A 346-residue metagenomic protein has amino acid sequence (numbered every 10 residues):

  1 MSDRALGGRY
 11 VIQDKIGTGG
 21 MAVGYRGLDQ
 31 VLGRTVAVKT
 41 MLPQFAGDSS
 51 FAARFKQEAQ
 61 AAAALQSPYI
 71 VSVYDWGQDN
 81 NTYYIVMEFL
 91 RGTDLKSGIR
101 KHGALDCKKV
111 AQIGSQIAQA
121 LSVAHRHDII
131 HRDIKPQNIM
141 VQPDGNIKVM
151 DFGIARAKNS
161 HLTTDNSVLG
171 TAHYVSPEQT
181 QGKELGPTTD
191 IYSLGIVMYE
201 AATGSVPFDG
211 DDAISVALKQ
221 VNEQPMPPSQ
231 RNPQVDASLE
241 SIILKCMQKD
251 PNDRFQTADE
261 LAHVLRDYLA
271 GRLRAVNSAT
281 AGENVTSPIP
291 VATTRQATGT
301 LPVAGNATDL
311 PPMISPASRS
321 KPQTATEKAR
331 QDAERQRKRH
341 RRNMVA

Functional and structural regions predicted by a protein language model:
I12-G19, G24: Protein kinase glycine-rich loop
T40-A64: AlphaC helix of the eukaryotic protein kinase fold
W76: Activation-segment/catalytic-loop signature of the eukaryotic protein kinase fold
N80-D94, G98, H102: Conserved short submotifs of the Hanks-type protein kinase catalytic core that shape the nucleotide-binding pocket
I113-G114: Activation segment signature within eukaryotic-like protein kinase domains
I117-I129: Protein kinase catalytic-loop region centered on the HRD/HxD motif
H173-R274: C-terminal lobe helix-coil module of Hanks-type protein kinase domains
N252, Q256-T326: Juxtacatalytic C-terminal regulatory tail of Ser/Thr protein kinases
